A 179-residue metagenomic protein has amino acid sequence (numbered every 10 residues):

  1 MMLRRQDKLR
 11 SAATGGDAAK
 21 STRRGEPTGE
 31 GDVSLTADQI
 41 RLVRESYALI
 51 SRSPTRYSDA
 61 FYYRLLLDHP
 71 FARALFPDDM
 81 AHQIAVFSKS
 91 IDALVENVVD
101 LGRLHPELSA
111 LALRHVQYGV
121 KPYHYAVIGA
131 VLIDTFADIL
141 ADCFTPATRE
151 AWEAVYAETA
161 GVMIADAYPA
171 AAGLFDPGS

Functional and structural regions predicted by a protein language model:
M2-L9, R23-S179: Globin-like tetrapyrrole-binding proteins
T14-A18: Compositionally biased, low-complexity flexible segments
